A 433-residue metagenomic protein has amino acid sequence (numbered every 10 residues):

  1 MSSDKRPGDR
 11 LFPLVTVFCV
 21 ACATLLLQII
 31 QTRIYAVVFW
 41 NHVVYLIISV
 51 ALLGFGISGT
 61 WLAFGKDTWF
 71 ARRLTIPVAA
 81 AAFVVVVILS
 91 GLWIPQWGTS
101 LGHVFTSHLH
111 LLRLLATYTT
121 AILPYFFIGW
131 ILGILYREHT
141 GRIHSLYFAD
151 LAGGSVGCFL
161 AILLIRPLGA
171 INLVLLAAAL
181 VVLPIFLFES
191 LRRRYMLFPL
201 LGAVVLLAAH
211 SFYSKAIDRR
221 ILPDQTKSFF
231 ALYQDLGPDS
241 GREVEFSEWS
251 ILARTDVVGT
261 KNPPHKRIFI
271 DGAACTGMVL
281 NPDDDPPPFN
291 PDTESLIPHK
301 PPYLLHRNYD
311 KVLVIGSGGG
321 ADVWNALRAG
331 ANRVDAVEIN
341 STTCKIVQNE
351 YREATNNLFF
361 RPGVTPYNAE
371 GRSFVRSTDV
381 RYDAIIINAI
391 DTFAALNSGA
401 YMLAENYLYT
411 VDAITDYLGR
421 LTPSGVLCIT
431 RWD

Functional and structural regions predicted by a protein language model:
M1-D433: Alpha-helical transmembrane segments of multi-pass membrane proteins
